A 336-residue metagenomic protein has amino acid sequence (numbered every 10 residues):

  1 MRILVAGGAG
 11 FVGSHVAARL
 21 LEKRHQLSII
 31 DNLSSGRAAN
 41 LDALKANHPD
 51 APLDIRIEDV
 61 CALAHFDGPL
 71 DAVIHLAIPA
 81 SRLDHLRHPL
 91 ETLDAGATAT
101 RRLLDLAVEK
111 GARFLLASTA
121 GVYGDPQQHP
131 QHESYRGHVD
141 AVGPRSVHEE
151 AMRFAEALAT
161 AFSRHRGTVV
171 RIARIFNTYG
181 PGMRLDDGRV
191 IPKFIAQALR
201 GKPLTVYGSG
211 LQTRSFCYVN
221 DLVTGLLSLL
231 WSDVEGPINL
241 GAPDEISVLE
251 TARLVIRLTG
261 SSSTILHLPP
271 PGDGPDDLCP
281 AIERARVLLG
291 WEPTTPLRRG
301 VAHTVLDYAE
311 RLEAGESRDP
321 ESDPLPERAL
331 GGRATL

Functional and structural regions predicted by a protein language model:
M1-T178, D277, D307, L325-A329 (+1 more regions): N-terminal Rossmann-like NAD(P)+-binding domain of SDR-like oxidoreductases, especially those catalyzing
V16, A198-L336: C-terminal substrate-binding subdomain of Rossmann-fold SDR/epimerase-dehydratase oxidoreductases
A18, D42, L104, T160 (+4 more regions): Solvent-exposed, non-membrane alpha-helical residues enriched in polar/charged side chains
S35, P181, A242: Short, conserved catalytic or interaction motifs in soluble domains
R87-H88, G182-D186: Short, solvent-exposed loop/turn segments at secondary-structure boundaries
F154, L158, F162, F194 (+2 more regions): Hydrophobic alpha-helix immediately C-terminal to the catalytic Tyr-X-X-X-Lys motif of short-chain
G180-P181, G272: Short beta-strand->alpha-helix junction loop in the catalytic core of nucleotide-activated group-transfer enzymes
R189: Acidic donor-binding loop at a coil-to-helix junction in glycosyltransferase catalytic cores that engages
